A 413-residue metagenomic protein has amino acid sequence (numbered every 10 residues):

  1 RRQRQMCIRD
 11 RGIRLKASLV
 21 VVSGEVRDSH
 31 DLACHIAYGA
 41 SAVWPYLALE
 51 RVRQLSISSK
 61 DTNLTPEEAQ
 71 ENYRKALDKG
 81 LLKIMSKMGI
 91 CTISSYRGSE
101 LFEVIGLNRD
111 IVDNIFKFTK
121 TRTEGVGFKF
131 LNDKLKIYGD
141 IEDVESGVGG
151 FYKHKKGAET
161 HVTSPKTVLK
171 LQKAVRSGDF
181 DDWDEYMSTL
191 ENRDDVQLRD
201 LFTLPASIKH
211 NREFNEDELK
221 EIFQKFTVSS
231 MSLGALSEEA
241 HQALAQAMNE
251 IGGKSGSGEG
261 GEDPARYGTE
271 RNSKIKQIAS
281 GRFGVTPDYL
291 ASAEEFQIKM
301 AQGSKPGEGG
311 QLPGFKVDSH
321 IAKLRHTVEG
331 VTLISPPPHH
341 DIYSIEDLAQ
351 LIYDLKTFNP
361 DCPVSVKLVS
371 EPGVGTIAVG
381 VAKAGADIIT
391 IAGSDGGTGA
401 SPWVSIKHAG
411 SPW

Functional and structural regions predicted by a protein language model:
R1, R14, F223-V228, P306 (+3 more regions): Gly-rich Lys/Arg/Thr-decorated short loops/hinges at beta-loop-alpha junctions or inter-strand turns that position
R2, H30, C34-L64, E71-N72 (+3 more regions): Flexible glycine/proline-rich, aromatic-decorated loop/lid segments
Q3-I8: Short, small-residue-biased leader/transition segments that mark boundaries at the very start of proteins
V22-V26, A48, G260-E262, A301-G303 (+3 more regions): Active-site beta-loop-alpha junctions enriched in small/polar residues
V26-Y38, P372-A384: Catalytic cores of alpha/beta
L32, W44-L47, I57-G284, A293-P306: Flexible, glycine-rich loop/tail regions that form catalytic "lids" or insertion modules at the edges of active sites
H35, T92, M248, L348 (+1 more regions): Conserved, mostly hydrophobic/aromatic
L236-D354, F358-S365, S370-V381: Active-site-facing alpha/beta catalytic cores
